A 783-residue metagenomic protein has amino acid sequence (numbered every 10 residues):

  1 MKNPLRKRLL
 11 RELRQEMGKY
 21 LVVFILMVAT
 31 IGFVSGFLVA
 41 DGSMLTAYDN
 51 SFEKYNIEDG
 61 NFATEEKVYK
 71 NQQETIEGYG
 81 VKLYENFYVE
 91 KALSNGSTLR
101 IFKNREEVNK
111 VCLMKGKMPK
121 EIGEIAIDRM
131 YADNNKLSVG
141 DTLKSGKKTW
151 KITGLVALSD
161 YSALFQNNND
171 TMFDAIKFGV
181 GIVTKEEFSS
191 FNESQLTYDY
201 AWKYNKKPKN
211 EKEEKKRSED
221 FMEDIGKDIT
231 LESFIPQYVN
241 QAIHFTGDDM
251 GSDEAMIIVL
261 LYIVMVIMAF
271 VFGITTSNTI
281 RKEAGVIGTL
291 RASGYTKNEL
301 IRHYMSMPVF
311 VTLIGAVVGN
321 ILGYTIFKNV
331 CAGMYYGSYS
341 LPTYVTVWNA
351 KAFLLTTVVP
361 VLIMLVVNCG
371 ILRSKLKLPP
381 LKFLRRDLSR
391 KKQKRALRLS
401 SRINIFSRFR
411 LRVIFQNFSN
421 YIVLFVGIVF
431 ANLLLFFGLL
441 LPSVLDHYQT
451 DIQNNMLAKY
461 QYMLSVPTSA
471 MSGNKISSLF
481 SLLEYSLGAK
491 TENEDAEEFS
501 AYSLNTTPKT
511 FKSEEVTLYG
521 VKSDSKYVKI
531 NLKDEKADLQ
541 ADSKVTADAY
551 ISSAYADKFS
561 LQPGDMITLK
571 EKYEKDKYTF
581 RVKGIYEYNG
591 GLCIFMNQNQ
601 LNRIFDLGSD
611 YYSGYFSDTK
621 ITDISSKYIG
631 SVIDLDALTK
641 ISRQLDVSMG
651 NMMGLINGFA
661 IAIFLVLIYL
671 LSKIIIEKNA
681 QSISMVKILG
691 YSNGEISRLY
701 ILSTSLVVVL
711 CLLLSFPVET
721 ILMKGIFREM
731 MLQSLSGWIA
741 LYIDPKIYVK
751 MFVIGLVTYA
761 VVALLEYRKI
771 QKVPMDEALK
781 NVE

Functional and structural regions predicted by a protein language model:
M1-K7, K392-R408: Short, membrane-interfacial amphipathic segments enriched in basic
K2-A269, N278, A332, G337 (+6 more regions): Membrane transport/envelope proteins' first extracytoplasmic loop
N3, L376-K394, R768-E783: Short cytosolic juxtamembrane segments of multi-pass membrane proteins
Q15-M44, D248-G288, S306-G323, L354-V366 (+5 more regions): Hydrophobic alpha-helical transmembrane segments of multi-pass inner-membrane transport and secretion
F62, I405-Y555, D565, K570: Juxtamembrane segments of multi-pass membrane proteins
S138, T296-K297, P379, Q562 (+2 more regions): Short coil/turn motifs that cap or connect alpha-helices
V317-L354, L710-E777: Short helix-loop junctions at transmembrane helix boundaries
